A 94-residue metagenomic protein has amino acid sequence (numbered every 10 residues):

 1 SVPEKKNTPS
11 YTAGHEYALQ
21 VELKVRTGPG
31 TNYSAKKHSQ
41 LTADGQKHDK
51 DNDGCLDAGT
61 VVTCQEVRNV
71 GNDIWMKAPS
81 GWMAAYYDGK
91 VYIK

Functional and structural regions predicted by a protein language model:
S1, H48-K94: SH3/SH3-like beta-barrel superfamily modules
V2-D44, G54-A58, V91-K94: SH3-family beta-barrel domains
